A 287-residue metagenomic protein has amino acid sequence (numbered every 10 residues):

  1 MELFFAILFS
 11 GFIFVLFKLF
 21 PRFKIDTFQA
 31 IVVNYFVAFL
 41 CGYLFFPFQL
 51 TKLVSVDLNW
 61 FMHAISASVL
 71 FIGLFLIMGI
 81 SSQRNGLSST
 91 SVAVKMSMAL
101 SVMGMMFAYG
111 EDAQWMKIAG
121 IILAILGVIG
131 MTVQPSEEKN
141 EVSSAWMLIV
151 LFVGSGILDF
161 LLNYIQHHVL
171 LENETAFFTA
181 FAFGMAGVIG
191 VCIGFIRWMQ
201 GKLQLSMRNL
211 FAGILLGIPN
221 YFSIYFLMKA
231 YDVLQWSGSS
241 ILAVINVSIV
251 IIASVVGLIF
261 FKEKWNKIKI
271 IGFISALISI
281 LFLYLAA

Functional and structural regions predicted by a protein language model:
M1-I65, F75-R84, P135-L151, F183-V233 (+2 more regions): Membrane-interface interhelical linkers
G11, S68, I72-L76, M98-M103 (+7 more regions): Hydrophobic/small/kink-forming positions within alpha-helical transmembrane segments of polytopic membrane proteins
G11, Y35-F39, K95-A99, I121-V128 (+3 more regions): Residue-level recognition of pore/gate-forming positions within transmembrane alpha-helices of multi-pass
F20, A30, S81, F107-A113 (+4 more regions): Hydrophobic/aromatic residues within transmembrane alpha-helices of multi-pass small-molecule transporters
D26, I77-A93, L170-A176, L227-I245: Structural motif at transmembrane-helix junctions in multi-pass transporters
G42-K52, V102-K117, G154-H168, P219-W236 (+1 more regions): Hydrophobic alpha-helical transmembrane segments in multi-pass integral membrane proteins
A99-A119, I249-I270: C-terminal transmembrane-helix exit sites in multi-pass transporters
G104, M116-P135, I268-A287: Hydrophobic transmembrane alpha-helices of multi-pass small-molecule transport proteins
